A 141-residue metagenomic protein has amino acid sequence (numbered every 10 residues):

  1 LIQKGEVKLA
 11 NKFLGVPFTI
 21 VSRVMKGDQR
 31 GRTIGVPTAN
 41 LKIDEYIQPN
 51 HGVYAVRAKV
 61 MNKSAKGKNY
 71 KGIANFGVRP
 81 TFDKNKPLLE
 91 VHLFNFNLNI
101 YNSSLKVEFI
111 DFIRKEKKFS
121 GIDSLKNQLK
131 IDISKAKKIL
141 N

Functional and structural regions predicted by a protein language model:
L1-P37, S120-S124: Classical nucleotidyltransferase
G27-N141: Phosphate/ribose-recognition catalytic cores of enzymes acting on nucleotide-derived substrates
